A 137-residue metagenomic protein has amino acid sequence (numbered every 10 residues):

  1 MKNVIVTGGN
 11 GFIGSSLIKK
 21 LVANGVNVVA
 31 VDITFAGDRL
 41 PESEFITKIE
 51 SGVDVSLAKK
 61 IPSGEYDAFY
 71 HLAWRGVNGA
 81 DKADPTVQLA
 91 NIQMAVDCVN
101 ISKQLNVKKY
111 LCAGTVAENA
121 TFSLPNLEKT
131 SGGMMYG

Functional and structural regions predicted by a protein language model:
N3, N27, K108-K109: Residues at the starts of beta-strands that form the adenosine-phosphate
V4-N24: N-terminal Rossmann NAD(P)H-binding glycine-rich loop of SDR-like oxidoreductase domains
T7, V31, F69-R75, Y110-V116: SDR active-site strand-loop-helix element
V26-G37: Conserved glycine-rich Rossmann-like NAD(P)H-binding loop of the short-chain dehydrogenase/reductase
L40-P41, G79-T86, T121-P125: Conserved catalytic-core motifs of eukaryotic protein kinase domains, centered on the activation segment
E42-S56: Rossmann-fold cofactor-recognition segment
G52-A90, I101: NAD(P)H-binding glycine-rich loop region in Rossmannoid oxidoreductase-like domains and their noncatalytic homologs
V96-M134: Conserved Rossmann-fold NAD(P)-dependent oxidoreductase catalytic core, especially the SDR/UDP-sugar
